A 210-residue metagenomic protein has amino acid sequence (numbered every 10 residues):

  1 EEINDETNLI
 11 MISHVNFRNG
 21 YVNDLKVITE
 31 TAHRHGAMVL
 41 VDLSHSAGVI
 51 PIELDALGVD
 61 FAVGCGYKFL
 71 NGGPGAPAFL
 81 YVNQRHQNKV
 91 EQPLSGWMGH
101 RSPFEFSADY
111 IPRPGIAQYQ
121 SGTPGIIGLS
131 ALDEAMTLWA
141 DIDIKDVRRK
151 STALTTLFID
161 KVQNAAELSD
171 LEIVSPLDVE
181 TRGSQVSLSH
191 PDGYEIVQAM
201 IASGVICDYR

Functional and structural regions predicted by a protein language model:
E1-R210: Pyridoxal 5′-phosphate
